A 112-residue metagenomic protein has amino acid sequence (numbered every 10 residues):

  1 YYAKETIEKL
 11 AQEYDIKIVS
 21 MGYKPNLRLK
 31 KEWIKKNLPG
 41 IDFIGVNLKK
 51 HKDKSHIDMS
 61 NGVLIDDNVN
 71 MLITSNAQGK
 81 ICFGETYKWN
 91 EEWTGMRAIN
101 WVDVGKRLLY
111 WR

Functional and structural regions predicted by a protein language model:
Y1-K17, P25-R28: Short, acidic loop-to-helix structural element flanking the phosphoryl-transfer center in phosphate-processing enzymes
E8-A11, K31, K35, N76: Class I S-adenosyl-L-methionine
D15-K17, I44, V63, I81: A structural signal for isolated positions on well-ordered beta-strands in alpha/beta enzyme cores
V19-E32, N37-I57: A short, structured active-site edge motif that brings together acidic residues
I44-K49, G95-D103: Short acidic-hydrophobic, aromatic-tinged amphipathic segments that line or gate anion-handling sites
G45-S75: Conserved Lys-Pro-Asp/Glu-containing loop-to-beta segment of HAD-superfamily phosphomonoesterases, centered on
K54-D58, V102-R112: Short amphipathic alpha-helix with an adjacent loop that forms part of the alpha/beta core around
V63-W101: Acidic, Mg2+-coordinating phosphoryl-transfer loop and its flanking beta/alpha structural elements, shared across
